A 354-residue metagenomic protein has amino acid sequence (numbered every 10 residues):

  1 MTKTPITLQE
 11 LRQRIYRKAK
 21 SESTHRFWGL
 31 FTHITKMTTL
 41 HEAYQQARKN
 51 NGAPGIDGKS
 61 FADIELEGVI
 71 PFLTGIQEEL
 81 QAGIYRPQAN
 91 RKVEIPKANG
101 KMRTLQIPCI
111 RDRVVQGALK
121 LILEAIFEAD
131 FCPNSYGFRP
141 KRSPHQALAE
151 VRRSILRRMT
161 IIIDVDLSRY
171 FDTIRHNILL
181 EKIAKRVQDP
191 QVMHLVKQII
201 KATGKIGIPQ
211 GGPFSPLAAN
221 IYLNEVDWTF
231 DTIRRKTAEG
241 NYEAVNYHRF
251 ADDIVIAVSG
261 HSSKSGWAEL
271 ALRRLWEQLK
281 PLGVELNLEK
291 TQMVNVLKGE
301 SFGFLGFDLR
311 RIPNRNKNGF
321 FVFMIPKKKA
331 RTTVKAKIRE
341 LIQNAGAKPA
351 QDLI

Functional and structural regions predicted by a protein language model:
M1-I70: Non-catalytic, polymerase-adjacent accessory regions of viral genome-replication enzymes
T35-Q45, Q198-I206, Q292, P349-L353: Short, hydrophobic/aliphatic alpha-helical segments
I56, L121, V165-L167, G260 (+1 more regions): Residues immediately flanking
F72-G75, E79-E94, A98, D130-V296 (+1 more regions): Conserved polymerase palm-domain catalytic core
T104-L105, C109, F320: Conserved phosphate-binding loops in nucleotide/dinucleotide-binding enzymes
I110-A118, G346: Duplex nucleic acid-engaging cores and interfaces of nucleic-acid transaction enzymes
G117, L121-N134: Electropositive, glycine- and tryptophan-enriched low-complexity nucleic-acid-binding patches
K201, L282-L353: A conserved non-catalytic segment of reverse transcriptases and RNA-directed RNA polymerases corresponding to the late
